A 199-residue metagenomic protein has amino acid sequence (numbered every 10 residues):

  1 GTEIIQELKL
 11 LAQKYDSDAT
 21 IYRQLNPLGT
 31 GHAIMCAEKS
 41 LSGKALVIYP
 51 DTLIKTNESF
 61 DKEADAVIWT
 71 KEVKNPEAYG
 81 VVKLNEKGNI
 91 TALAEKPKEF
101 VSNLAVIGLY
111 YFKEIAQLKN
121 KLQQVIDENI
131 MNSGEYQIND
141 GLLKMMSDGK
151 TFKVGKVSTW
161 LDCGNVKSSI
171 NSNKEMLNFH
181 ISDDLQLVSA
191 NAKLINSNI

Functional and structural regions predicted by a protein language model:
G1-P50, E58: Conserved N-terminal catalytic core of the sugar/cofactor nucleotidyltransferase
I4-L8, L118, L122, S172: Hydrophobic packing residues within well-ordered alpha-helices of enzyme cores
K14-D16, S42, N85, S147-G149 (+1 more regions): Short, well-ordered coil/turn elements that cap or connect secondary structure elements
D18-T20, N89, T151-K153: Conserved beta-strand segments of alpha/beta enzyme cores
N26-P27, P50-L53, V73, W160: Short glycine-rich anion-binding loops that position phosphate/pyrophosphate groups of nucleotides and phosphorylated
V47, A66-W69, V154: Structural beta-sheet core signal
L53-V125: Conserved core of the sugar-phosphate nucleotidyltransferase
Q124-I199: Left-handed beta-helix
